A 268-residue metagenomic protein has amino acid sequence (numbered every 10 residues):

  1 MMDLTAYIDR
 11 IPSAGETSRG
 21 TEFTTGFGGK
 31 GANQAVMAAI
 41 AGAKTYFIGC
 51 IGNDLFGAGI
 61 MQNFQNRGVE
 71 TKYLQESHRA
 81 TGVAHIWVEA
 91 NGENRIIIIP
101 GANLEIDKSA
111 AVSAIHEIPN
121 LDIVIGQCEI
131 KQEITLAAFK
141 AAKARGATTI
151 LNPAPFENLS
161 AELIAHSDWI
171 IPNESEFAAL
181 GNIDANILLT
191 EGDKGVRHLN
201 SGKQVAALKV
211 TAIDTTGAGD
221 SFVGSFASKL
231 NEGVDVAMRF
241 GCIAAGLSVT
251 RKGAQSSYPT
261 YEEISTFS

Functional and structural regions predicted by a protein language model:
M1-C50, L55-G59, A212-I213, K252: Glycine-rich phosphate/adenosyl-contacting loop at the front of the ribokinase-like
E22, I48-N53, K72-T81, A154 (+2 more regions): Beta-strand->loop->alpha-helix junctions that form or flank phosphate-binding loops in nucleotide-handling enzymes
Q34, I60, A137-K140, A244: Aromatic/hydrophobic pocket-lining residues that form π-stacking "cages" and hydrophobic walls in ligand
A38, N173, G219: Short, conserved phosphate/pyrophosphate- and ester-handling motifs at nucleotide-, phospho-/glycolipid
A39-I40, K143, N231: Gly/Ala-rich phosphate-binding loop of Rossmann-like dinucleotide-binding domains, activating on the conserved
Q62-E76, I86-Q204: Ribokinase/PfkB-type carbohydrate-kinase core domain
L180-S268: Conserved phosphate-binding/catalytic region of the ribokinase-like
